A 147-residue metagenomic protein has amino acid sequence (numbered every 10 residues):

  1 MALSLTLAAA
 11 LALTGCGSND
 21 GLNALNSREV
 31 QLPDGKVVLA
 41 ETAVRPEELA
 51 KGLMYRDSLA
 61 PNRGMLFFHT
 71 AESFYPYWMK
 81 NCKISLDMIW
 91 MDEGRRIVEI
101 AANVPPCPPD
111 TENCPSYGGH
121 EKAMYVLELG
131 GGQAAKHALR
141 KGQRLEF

Functional and structural regions predicted by a protein language model:
M1-L5: Bacterial N-terminal signal peptides that target proteins for export
A9-A10: Residue-level signal for mature regions of secreted extracellular proteins and peptides
L13-G15: C-terminal motif of bacterial Sec signal peptides marking the signal peptidase cleavage site
G17-F147: Compact, glycine-rich, soluble single-domain proteins
